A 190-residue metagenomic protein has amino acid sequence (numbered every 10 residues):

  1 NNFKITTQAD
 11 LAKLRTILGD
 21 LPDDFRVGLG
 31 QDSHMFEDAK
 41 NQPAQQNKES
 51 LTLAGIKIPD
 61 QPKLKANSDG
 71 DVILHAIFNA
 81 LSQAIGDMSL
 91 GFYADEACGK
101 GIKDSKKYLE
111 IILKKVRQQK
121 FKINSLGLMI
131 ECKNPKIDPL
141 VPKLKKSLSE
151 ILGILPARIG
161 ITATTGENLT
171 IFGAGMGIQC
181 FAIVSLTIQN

Functional and structural regions predicted by a protein language model:
N1-F25: Conserved alpha/beta core of the MobA/IspD/sugar-nucleotide pyrophosphorylase nucleotidyltransferase superfamily
Q31-K57, L152-R158: Acidic-glycine-rich active-site phosphate/pyrophosphate-binding loop
K57-S68, E96-K100, N168-F172: A short glycine/serine-rich beta->alpha loop
D69-L81: Short alpha-helix carrying the canonical HExxH Zn2+-binding catalytic motif
A80-K122: Glycine- and Gly-Pro-enriched alpha-helical subdomains that act as flexible, kink-prone "lid/hinge" or packing modules
G127-K136, V141-F172: Short, conserved loop-to-beta-strand elements that form functional interface hotspots
F172-N190: C-terminal edge-of-domain segments
